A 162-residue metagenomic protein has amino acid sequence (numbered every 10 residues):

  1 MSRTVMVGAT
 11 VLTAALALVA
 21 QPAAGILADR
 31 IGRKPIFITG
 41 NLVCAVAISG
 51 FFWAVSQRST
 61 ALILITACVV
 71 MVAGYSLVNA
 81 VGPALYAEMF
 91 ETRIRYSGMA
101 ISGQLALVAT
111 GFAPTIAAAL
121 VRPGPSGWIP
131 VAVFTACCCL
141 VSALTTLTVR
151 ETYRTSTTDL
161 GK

Functional and structural regions predicted by a protein language model:
M1-A15, I129-V133: Loop-to-transmembrane helix entry
A14-P22, S76, G111: Residue-level signature of mid-helix packing/kink "hotspots" within the transmembrane helices of 12-pass Major
A20-R33: Helix-to-loop junctions at the C-terminal end of transmembrane segments in multipass secondary transporters
R30-L42: Cytoplasmic membrane-interface "Motif A"-like loop-to-helix N-cap segments of 12-TM Major Facilitator Superfamily
L42-R58: C-terminal ends and interior cores of transmembrane alpha-helices in multi-pass membrane transporters/permeases
L85, A136-K162: Multi-pass alpha-helical transporter architecture, strongest for 12-TM Major Facilitator/SLC carriers used
R93-R122: A late C-terminal transmembrane helix in Major Facilitator Superfamily
A119-C137: A membrane-interface helix-boundary motif in multi-pass transporters
